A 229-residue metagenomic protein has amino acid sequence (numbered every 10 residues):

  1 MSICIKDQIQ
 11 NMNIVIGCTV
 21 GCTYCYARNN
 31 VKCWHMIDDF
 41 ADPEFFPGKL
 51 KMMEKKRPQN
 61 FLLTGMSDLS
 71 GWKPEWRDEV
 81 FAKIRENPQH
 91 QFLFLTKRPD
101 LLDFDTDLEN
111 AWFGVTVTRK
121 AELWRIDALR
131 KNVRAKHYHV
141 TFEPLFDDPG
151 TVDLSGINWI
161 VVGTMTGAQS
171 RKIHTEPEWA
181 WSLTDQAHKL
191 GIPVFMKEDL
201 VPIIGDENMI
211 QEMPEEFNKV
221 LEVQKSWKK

Functional and structural regions predicted by a protein language model:
M1-I9, F146, T151-K229: Auxiliary Fe-S-binding modules of radical SAM enzymes
M1-W112, K120-R134, P149-L154: Conserved Radical SAM active-site core
F61-L63, F92-F94, F113-V115, Y138-F142 (+2 more regions): Hydrophobic faces of well-ordered beta-strands that scaffold small-molecule active sites in alpha/beta enzyme cores
S67, R98-D100, V117-R119, P144-F146 (+2 more regions): Active-site-proximal loop/turn and secondary-structure-junction residues that shape catalytic pockets, frequently
W72, F142, E176-P177: Nucleic-acid endo/exonuclease domains
E79-A82, L129-H137, H174-Q186: Long, well-ordered alpha-helical scaffolding segments within enzyme catalytic domains, especially pronounced
E86-F92, R134-H137, T184-V194: Structural alpha-beta junctions
T118, E122, I173-E176: Short capping loops/turns at secondary-structure boundaries
